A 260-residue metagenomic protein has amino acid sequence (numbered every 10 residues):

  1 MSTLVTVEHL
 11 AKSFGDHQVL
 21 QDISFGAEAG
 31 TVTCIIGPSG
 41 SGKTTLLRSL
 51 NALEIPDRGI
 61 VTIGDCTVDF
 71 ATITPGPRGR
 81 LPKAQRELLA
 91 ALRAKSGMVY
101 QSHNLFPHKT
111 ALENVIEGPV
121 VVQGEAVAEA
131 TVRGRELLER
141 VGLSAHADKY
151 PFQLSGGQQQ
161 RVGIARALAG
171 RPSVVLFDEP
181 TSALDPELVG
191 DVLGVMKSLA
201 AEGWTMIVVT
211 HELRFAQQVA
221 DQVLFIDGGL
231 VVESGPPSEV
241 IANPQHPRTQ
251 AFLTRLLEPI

Functional and structural regions predicted by a protein language model:
T3-P237: ABC family nucleotide-binding domain
G228, S238-I260: C-terminal boundary and immediately downstream tail of ABC-type ATPase nucleotide-binding domains
